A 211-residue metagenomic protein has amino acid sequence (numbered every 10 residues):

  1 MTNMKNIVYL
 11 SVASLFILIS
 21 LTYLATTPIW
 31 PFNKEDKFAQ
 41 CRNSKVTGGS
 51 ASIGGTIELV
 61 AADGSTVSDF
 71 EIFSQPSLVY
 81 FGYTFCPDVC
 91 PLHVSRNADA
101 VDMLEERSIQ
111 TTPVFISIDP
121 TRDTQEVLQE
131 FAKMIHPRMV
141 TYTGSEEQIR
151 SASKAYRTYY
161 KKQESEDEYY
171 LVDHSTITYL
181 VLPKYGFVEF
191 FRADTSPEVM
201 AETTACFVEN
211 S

Functional and structural regions predicted by a protein language model:
M1-T56, F207-S211: N-terminal targeting signals for export/organelle localization
K34, T56, V140-E147, H174-I177: Periplasmic c-type cytochrome electron-transfer domains
S52-I53, P76, D173-S175: Short, small/polar residue-rich loop motifs at catalytic or cofactor-binding pockets
A61-A62, L182: Short, acidic, Ser/Thr-enriched surface-loop or helix-capping motifs
V67-H93, N97: Short active-site neighborhood of thiol/selenol oxidoreductases, capturing the structured segment around
L78-V79, P113, T178: Hydrophobic beta-strand anchors of alpha/beta hydrolase catalytic cores
L92-A152: Structural microenvironment flanking redox-active thiols in thiol-disulfide oxidoreductases
Q148-T203: Thiol/disulfide oxidoreductase modules built on the thioredoxin-like
